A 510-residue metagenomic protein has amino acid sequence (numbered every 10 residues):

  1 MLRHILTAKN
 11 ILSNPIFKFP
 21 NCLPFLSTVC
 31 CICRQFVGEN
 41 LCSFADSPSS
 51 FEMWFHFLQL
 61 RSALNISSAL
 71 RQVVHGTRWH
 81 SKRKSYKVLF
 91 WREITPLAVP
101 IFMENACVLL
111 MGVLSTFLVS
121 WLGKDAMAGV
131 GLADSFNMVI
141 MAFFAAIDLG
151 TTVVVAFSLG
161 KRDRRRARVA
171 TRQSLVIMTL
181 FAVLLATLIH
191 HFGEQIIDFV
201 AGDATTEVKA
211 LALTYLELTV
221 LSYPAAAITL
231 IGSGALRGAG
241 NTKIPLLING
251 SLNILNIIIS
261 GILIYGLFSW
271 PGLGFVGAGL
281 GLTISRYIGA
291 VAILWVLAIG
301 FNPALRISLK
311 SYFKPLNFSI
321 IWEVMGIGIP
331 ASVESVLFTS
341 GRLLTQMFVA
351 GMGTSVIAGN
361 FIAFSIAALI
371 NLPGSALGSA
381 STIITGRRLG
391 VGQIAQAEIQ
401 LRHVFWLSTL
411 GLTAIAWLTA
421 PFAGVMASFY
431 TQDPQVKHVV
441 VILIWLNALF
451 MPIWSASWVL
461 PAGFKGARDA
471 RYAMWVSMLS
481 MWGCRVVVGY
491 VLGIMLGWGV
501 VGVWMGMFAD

Functional and structural regions predicted by a protein language model:
C22, C30-C33, C42: Cysteine-centered motifs
W54-I101, V155-S222, W270-I329, T385-F450 (+1 more regions): Short alpha-helical transmembrane segments in multi-pass integral membrane proteins
S85-F117, W121-L122, M138-G150, A182-A186 (+4 more regions): N-terminal transmembrane alpha-helices
P96-S115, L218, S285-G289, I293 (+3 more regions): Transmembrane helical elements of multi-pass membrane transporters/channels
F102, A106, L110, L114 (+14 more regions): Generic alpha-helical transmembrane segments of integral inner-membrane proteins, especially permease/transport modules
L109-A128, I197-T206, I262-L273, S332 (+5 more regions): Helix-terminus/linker motif at the lipid-water interface of multi-pass membrane proteins
M127-T187, A226-P245, G359-A423, W454-S477: Small-residue-rich hydrophobic transmembrane alpha-helices
D148, L218-R237, P245-N253, A278-L294 (+5 more regions): Short runs within selected transmembrane alpha-helices of multi-pass transporters and secretion channels
